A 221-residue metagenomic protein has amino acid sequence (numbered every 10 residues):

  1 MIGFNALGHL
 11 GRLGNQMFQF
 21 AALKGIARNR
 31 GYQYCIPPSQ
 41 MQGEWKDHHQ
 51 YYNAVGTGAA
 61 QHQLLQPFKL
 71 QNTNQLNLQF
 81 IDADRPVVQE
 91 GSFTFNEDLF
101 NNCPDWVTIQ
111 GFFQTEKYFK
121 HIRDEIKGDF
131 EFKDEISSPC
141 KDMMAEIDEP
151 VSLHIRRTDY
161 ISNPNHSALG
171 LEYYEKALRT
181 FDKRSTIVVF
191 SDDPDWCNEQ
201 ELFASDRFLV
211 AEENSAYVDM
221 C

Functional and structural regions predicted by a protein language model:
M1-E44: N-terminal pre-catalytic "stem/leader" segment of glycosyltransferase-like enzymes
M1-L7, E135-C140, S205-D206: Short amphipathic alpha-helical segments and their helix-coil junctions
G8-Q16, N163-G170, A216: Aromatic-acidic/polar surface patches that form glycan- and anion
L13, F181-C221: Donor-binding and catalytic core of enzymes assembling or modifying cell-surface/extracellular glycoconjugates
R28-Q33, Q71, Q75, K176-S185 (+1 more regions): Structural alpha-beta junctions
I36-P38, H154-I155, T186-S191: Short beta-strand segments
M41-K46, I161, D193-E199: Short, charged/polar "capping" segments at the starts of alpha-helices and the immediately preceding loops
E44-K183: Secretory-pathway luminal glycosyltransferase catalytic domains
